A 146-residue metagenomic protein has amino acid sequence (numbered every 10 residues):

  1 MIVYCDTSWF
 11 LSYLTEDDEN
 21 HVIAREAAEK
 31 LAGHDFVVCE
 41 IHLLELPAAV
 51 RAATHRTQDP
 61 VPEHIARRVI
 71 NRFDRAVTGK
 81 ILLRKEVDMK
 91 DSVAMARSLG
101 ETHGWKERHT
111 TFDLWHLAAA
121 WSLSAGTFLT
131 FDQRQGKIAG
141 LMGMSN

Functional and structural regions predicted by a protein language model:
M1-E45, V50-A66, Q133: Short, well-structured N-terminal submotif of metal-dependent ribonuclease cores
R25, R67-I70, D74, V93 (+1 more regions): Hydrophobic core segments within long, regular secondary-structure runs in both alpha- and beta-rich folds
A27-V37, A76-E86, L129: Generic detector of contiguous secondary-structure segments
L31-G33, H64-R67, D74, L114-W115 (+1 more regions): Short, surface-exposed, polar/charged, turn-prone segments marking secondary-structure boundaries
A52-E86: Helix-adjacent hinge/juxtasegments
G79-K137: Active-site neighborhoods of divalent-metal-dependent phosphate/nucleic-acid chemistry enzymes
N146: C-terminal binding/interaction regions
